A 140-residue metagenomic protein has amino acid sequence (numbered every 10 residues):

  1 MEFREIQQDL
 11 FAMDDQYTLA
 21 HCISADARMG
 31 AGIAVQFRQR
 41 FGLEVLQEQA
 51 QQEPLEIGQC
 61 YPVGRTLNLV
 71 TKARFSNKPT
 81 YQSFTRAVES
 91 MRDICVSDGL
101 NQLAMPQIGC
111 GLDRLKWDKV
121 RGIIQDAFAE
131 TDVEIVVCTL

Functional and structural regions predicted by a protein language model:
M1-L140: Macrodomain-like recognition of ADP-ribose-binding/processing modules
